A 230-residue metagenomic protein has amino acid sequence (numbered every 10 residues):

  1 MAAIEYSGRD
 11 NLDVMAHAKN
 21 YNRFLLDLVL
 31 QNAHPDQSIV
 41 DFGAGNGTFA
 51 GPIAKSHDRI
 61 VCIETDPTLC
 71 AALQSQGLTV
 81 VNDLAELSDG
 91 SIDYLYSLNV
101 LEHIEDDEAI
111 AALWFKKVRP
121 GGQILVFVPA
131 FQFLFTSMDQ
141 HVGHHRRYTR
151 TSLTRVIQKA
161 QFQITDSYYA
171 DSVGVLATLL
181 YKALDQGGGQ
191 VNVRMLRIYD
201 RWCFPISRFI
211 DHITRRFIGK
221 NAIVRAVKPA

Functional and structural regions predicted by a protein language model:
M1-L98, E108-L113, N192, R197 (+2 more regions): Conserved N-terminal segment of class I S-adenosyl-L-methionine
E5-S7, D171-A230: A C-terminal cap/extension of S-adenosyl-L-methionine-dependent methyltransferases that defines the acceptor-substrate
L12, I124-R146, R150-V156: Short, glycine-/aromatic-enriched active-site segment of Class I SAM-dependent methyltransferases
H34, I104-E105, V118-P120: Helix-to-beta-strand junctions that scaffold the AdoMet/dcAdoMet cofactor pocket in Class I SAM-dependent enzymes
L98-L101, F127: Residues lining the SAM
A109-Q123: A short glycine-rich, Lys/Arg-flanked "PGG" loop and its adjoining helix->strand segment in the class I
F162-S172: Conserved S-adenosyl-L-methionine
